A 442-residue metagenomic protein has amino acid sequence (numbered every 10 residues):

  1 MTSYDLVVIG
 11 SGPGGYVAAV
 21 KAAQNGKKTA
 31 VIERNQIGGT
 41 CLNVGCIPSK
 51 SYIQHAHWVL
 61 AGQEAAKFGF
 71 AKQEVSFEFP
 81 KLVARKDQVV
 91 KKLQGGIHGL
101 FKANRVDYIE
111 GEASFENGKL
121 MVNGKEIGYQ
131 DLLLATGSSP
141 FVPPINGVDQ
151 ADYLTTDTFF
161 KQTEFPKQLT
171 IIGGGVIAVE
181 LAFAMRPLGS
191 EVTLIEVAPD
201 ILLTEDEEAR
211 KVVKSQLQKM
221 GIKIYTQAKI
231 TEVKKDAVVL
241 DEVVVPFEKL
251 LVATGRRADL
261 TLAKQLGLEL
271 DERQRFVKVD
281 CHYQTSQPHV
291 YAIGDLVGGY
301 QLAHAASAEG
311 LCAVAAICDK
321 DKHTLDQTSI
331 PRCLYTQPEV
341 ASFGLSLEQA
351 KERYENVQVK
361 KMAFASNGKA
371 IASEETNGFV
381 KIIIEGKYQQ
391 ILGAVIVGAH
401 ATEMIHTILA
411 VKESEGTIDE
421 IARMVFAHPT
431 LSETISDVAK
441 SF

Functional and structural regions predicted by a protein language model:
M1-G12, F165-G175: Beta1/beta-strand and adjacent pyrophosphate-binding region of the FAD-binding site in flavoprotein oxidoreductases
T2-S3, V20-K27, I32-F165, A198-L202 (+5 more regions): Glycine-rich flavin
V7-I9, A113, I127-G137, I172 (+2 more regions): Short hydrophobic core segments
I9-G14, A23-N35, I47, S51-W58 (+3 more regions): Flexible, glycine-rich terminal cap/loop adjacent to redox cofactors in electron-transfer oxidoreductases
G14, G38, I177: Hydrophobic/small residue at the entry helix of a nucleotide-binding pocket
G26, G189-E191, G221, E415: Glycine-centered short loops/turns at secondary-structure junctions
C46, T136-E191, I195, K223 (+3 more regions): Glycine-rich dinucleotide-binding loop and its adjacent helix/turn
D149-F165, V245-D319: FAD-site-proximal beta/loop scaffold in flavoenzymes
